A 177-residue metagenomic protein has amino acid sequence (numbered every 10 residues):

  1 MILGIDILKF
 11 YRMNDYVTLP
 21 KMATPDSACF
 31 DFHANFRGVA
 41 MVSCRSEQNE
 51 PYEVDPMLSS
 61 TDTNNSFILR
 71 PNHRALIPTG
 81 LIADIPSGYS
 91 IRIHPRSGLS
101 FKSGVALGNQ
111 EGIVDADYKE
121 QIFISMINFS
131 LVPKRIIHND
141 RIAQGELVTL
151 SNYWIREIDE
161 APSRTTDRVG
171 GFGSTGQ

Functional and structural regions predicted by a protein language model:
M1-Q177: DUTPase catalytic domain/fold
